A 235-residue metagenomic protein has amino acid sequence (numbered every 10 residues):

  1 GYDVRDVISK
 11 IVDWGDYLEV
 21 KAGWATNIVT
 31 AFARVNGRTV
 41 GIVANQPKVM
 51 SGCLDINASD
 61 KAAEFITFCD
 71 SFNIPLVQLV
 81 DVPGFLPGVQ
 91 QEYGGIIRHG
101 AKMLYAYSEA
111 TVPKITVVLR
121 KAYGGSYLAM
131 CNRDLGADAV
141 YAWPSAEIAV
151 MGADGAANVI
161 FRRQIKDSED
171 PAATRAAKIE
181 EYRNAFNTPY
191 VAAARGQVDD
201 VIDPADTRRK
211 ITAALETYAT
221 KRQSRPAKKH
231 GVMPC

Functional and structural regions predicted by a protein language model:
G1-C235: Ligand-binding clefts of soluble mixed alpha/beta catalytic domains
